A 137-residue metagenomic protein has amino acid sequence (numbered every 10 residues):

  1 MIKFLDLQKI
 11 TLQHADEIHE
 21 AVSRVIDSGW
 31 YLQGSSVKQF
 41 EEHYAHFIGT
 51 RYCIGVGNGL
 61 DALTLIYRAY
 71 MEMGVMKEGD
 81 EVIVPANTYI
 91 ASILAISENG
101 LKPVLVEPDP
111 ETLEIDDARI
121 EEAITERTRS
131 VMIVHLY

Functional and structural regions predicted by a protein language model:
M1-W30, S35: N-terminal "arm"/small-domain region of PLP-dependent enzymes with the aminotransferase-like
K3, G49, I83, V104 (+1 more regions): Conserved Rossmann-like nucleotide-binding pocket used by diverse enzymes that bind dinucleotide cofactors
W30, S35-E81, A95-N99, L105: Phosphate-binding glycine-rich loop
L60, I90, E114-D117: Glycine-rich phosphate-binding loop at the start of an alpha helix
N87-I93: Conserved coil-to-alpha-helix start sites within the AMP-binding
K102-T112: Short beta-strand->loop structural element characteristic of the AMP-binding/adenylate-forming
E111-Y137: Active-site phosphate-binding strand-loop segment of PLP-dependent enzymes
